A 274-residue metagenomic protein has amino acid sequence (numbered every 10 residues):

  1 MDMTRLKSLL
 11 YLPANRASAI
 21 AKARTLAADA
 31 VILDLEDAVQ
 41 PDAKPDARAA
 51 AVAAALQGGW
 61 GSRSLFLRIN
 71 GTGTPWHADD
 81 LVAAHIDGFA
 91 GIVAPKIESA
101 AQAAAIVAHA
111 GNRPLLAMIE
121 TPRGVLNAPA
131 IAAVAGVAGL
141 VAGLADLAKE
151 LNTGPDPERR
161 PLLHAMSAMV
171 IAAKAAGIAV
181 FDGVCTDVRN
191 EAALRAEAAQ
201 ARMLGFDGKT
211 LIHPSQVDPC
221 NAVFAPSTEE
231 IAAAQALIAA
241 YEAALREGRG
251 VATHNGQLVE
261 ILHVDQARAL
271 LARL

Functional and structural regions predicted by a protein language model:
M1-L274: Expand to "…catalyze enediolate/carbanion chemistry for C-C bond making/breaking, isomerization, decarboxylation
